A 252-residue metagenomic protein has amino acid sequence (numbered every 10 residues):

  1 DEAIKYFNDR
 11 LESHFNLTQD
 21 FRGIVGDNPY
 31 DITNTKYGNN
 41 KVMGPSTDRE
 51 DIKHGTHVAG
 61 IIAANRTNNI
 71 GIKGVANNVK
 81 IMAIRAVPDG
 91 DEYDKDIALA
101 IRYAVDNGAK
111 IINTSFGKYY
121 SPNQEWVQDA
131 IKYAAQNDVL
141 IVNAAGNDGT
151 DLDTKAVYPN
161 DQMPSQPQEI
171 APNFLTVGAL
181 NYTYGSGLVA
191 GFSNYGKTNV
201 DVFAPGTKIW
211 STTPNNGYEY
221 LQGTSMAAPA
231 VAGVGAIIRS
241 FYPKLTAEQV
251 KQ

Functional and structural regions predicted by a protein language model:
D1-E2, Y37-P122, P243: Subtilisin-like peptidase catalytic core
D1-N34: Non-catalytic, alpha-helical, charged scaffold/linker segments that couple or flank catalytic or architectural cores
A3, F7, L17, H54-V58 (+7 more regions): Stable alpha-helical elements in mature extracytoplasmic
G26-G38, V200-K208: Acidic-glycine-rich active-site phosphate/pyrophosphate-binding loop
A59-I62, M82-D89, D106, K110-T114 (+2 more regions): Hydrolase catalytic cores
R66, M163-Q166, I238, Y242: Active-site catalytic pocket residues across diverse enzymes, especially alpha/beta-hydrolases
V79, P172-L175, V250-K251: Residue-level recognition of the N-termini of beta-strands and the immediately preceding loop/turn
Y93-D94, G117-V200, K208-A228: Substrate-binding/specificity loop regions of serine endopeptidase catalytic domains, predominantly subtilases
